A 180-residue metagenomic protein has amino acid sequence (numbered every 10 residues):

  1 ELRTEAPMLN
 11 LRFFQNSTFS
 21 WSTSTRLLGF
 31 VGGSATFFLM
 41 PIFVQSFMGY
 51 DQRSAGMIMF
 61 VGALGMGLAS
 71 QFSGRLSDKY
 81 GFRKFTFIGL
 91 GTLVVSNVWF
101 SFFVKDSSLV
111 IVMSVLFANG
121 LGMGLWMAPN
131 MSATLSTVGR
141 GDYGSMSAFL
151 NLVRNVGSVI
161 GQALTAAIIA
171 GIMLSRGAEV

Functional and structural regions predicted by a protein language model:
E1-R3: C-terminal membrane-cytosol helix-exit motif in multi-pass small-molecule transporters
A6-R176: 12-transmembrane solute porter fold
